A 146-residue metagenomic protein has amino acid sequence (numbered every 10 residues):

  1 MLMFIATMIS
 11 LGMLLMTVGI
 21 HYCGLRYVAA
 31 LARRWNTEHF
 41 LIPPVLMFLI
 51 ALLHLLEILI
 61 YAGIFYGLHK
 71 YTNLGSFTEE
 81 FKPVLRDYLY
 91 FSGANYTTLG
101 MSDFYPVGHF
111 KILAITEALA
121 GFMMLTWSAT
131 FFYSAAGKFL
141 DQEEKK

Functional and structural regions predicted by a protein language model:
M1-H54, H69-N73, T78, L125-K146: Cytoplasmic (intracellular) domains, linkers, and terminal tails of multi-pass ion channels
M13-T17, Y90-F91, T98-Q142: Pore domain of cation channels
G24, V28-W35, L85-Y96, G100 (+2 more regions): Hydrophobic alpha-helical segments of integral membrane proteins, encompassing both true transmembrane helices
L25, Y61-I64, A94, L125: Alpha-helical transmembrane segments and their lipid-water interface positions in multi-pass membrane proteins
L56-Y90: Outer-pore turret/helix-boundary of cation channels
